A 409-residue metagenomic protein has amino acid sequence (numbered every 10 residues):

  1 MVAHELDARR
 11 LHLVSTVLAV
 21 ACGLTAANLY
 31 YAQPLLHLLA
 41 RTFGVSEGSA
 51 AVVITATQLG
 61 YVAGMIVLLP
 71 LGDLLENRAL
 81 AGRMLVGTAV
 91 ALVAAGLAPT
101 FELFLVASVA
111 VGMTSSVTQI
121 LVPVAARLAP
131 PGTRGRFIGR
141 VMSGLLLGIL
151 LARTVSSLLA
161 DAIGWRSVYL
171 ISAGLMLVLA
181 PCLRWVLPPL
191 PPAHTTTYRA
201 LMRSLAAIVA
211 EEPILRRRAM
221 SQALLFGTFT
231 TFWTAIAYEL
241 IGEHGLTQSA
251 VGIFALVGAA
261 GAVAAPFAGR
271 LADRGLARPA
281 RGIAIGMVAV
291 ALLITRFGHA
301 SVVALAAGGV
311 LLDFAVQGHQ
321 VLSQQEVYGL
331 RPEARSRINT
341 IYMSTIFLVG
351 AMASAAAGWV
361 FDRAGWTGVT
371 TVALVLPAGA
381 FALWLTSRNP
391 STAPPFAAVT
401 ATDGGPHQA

Functional and structural regions predicted by a protein language model:
V2-A8, L187-M220: Juxtamembrane intracellular "pre-TM" segments in multi-pass secondary transporters
A63-F101: Conserved MFS/SLC helix-loop-helix module at the cytosolic interface between two early adjacent transmembrane helices
G64-E76, V263-A277, F361: Helix-to-loop junctions at the C-terminal end of transmembrane segments in multipass secondary transporters
L80-V93, A173, P279-I294, L374: Structural signature of the two symmetry-related core transmembrane helices
L103, T133, G139-L187: Helix-loop-helix hairpin linking two adjacent transmembrane segments in secondary transporters
S108-L145: Cytoplasmic helix-loop-helix junction between adjacent transmembrane helices in 12-TM secondary transporters
R278-V321: C-terminal transmembrane helical hairpin of 12-TM major facilitator-type secondary transporters
L330-W366, A373: A late C-terminal transmembrane helix in Major Facilitator Superfamily
